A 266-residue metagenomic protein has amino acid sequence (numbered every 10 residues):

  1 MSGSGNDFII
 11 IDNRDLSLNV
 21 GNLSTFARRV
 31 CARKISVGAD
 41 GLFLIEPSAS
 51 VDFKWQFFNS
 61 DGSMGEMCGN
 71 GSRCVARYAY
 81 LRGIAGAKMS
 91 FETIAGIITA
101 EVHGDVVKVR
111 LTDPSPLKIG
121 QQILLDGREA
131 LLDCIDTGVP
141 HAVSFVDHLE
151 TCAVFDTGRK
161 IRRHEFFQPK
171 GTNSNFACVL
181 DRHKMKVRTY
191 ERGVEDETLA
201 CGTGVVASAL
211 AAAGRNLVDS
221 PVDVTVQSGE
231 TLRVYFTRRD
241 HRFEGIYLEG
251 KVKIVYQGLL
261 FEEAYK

Functional and structural regions predicted by a protein language model:
M1-G104, V143-K266: A glycine-rich beta-to-alpha transition motif near the start of alpha/beta enzyme domains, typified by
D105-V106, P114: Alpha/beta catalytic cores of group-transfer enzymes, especially the acyltransferase/condensing modules of polyketide
R110, L131-C134, R188, L248: Active-site-proximal beta-strand elements of phosphoester/diester hydrolases
D113-L132, R159: Active-site glycine-rich loop that binds ribose-phosphate moieties when present
L124-A153: Internal active-site segments that recognize and position negatively charged phosphoryl groups and nucleotide moieties
